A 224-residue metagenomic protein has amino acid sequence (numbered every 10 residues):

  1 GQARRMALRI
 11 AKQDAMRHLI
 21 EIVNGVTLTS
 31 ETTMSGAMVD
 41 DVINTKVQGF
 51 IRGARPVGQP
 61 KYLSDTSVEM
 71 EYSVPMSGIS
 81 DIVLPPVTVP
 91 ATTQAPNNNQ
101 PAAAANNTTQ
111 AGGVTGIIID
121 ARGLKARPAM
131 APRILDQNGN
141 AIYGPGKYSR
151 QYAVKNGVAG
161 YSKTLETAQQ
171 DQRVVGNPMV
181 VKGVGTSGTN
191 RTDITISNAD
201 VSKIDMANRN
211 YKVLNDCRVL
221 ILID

Functional and structural regions predicted by a protein language model:
G1-D224: Domain-level marker for long, solvent-exposed, non-transmembrane regions
